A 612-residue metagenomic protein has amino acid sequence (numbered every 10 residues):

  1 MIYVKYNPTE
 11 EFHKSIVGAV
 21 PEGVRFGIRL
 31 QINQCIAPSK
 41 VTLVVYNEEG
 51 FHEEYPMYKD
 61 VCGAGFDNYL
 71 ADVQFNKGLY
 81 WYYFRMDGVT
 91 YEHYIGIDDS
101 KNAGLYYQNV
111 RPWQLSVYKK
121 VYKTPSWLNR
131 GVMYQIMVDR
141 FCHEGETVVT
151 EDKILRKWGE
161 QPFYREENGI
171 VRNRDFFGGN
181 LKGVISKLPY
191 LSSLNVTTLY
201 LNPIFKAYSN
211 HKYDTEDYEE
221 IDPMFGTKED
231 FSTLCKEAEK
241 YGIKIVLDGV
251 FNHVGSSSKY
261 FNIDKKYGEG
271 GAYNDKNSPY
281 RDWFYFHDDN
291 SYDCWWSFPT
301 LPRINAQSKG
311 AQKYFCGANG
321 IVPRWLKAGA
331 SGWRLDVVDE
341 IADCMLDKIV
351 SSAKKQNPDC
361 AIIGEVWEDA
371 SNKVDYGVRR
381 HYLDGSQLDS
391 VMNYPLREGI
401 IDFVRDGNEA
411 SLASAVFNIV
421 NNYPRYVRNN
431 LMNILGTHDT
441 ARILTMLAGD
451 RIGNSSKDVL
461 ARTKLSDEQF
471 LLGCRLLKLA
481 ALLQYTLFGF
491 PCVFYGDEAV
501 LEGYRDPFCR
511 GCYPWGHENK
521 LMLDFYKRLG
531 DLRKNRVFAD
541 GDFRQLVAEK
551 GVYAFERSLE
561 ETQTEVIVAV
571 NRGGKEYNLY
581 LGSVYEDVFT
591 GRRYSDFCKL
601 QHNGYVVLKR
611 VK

Functional and structural regions predicted by a protein language model:
M1-M133, M137, H143, E151 (+7 more regions): Carbohydrate-interacting/catalytic domains
I32-Q34, N47, V73-F75, G88 (+8 more regions): Short, flexible loop/turn elements at secondary-structure junctions
G131, M137-T197, I204-K327, I349-Q356 (+1 more regions): Substrate-binding/active-site clefts of carbohydrate-active enzymes
V132-Y134, L199-L201, I245-L247, W333 (+3 more regions): Hydrophobic faces of well-ordered beta-strands that scaffold small-molecule active sites in alpha/beta enzyme cores
D139, Y376-G377, N429-L465, A481-N519: Aromatic/acidic polysaccharide-binding cleft in carbohydrate-active enzymes
D139-C142, F205-A207, F251-N252, S331 (+8 more regions): Short, solvent-exposed loop/turn segments at secondary-structure junctions
Y213-I221, P299, A461, D506-W515 (+1 more regions): Short glycine/proline- and charge-enriched loop/turn segments that cap or connect secondary-structure elements
C235-I243, H253, S258-E269, I321 (+6 more regions): Active-site-proximal helices and loops of the catalytic beta/alpha 8
